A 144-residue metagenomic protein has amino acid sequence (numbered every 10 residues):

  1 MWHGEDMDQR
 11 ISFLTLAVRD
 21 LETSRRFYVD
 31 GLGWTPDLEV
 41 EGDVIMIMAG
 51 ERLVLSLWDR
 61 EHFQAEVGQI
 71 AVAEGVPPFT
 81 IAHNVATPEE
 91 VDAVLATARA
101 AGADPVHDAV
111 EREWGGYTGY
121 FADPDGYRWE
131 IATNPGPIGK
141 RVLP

Functional and structural regions predicted by a protein language model:
W2-M7, L95-P144: Vicinal oxygen chelate
W2-R25, P78-H83, N134-P144: N-terminal beta-strand motif that seeds the catalytic metal site of vicinal oxygen chelate
R10-R19, I45-A49, G68-T97, Y117-A122: Vicinal oxygen chelate
T15-Q64: Core segments of cupin and vicinal oxygen chelate
G31-T35, D59, E74, P78 (+1 more regions): Membrane-topology and secretion signals of cell-surface/extracellular proteins
H62-E66, P137-K140: A short local loop/turn or secondary-structure capping micro-motif enriched for an aromatic residue
